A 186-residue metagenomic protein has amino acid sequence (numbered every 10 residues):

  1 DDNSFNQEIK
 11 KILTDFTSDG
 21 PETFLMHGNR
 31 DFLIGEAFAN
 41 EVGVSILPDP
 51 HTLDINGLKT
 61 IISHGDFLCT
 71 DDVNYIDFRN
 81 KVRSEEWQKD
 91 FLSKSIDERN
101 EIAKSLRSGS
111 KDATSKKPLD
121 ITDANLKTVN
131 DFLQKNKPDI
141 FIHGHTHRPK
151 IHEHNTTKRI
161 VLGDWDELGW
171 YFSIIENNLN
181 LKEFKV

Functional and structural regions predicted by a protein language model:
D1-F16, I96-E98, S108-P138: N-terminal short leaders/motifs
D1-I55, E167: Core catalytic region of metal-dependent phosphoesterases/phosphodiesterases, especially metallo-beta-lactamase-like
E8-T14, D49-T52, D71-V73, E85-K89 (+2 more regions): Glycine-rich loops and low-complexity Gly/Arg-rich segments that provide flexible linkers or classic glycine-based
F16-T23, G28-L33, G109-D112, K127-D131 (+2 more regions): A generic short-segment signal for beta-strand/edge and adjacent turn/coil regions
T17, N56-G57, Y75-F78: Short, basic, helix/turn surface patches
T23, V44, W87-Q88, D139: A general structural signal for well-ordered secondary-structure junctions
E41-P48, K59-I61, D66, D72-I76 (+2 more regions): Conserved beta-sheet core of the metallophosphoesterase superfamily
S63-A124: Active-site-proximal loop/helix segment associated with metal-binding centers of metalloenzymes
